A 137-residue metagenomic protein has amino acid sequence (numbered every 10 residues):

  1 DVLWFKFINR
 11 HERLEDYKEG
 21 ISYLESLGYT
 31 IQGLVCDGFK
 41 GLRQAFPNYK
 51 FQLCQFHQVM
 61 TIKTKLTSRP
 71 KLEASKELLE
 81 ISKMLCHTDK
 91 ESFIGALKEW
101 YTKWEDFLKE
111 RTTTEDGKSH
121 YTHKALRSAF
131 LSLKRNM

Functional and structural regions predicted by a protein language model:
D1-G33, K40, Q44, N136: RNase H-like nuclease fold core
V2, F51, L78, F130-M137: Generic preference for hydrophobic/aromatic residues in regular secondary structure cores
K6-H11, L42, C54-F56, I62 (+3 more regions): Generic hydrophobic secondary-structure signal
H11, N48-Y49, H57, H87 (+1 more regions): Histidine (H) residue identity feature
H11-E15, C36, F56, L72 (+2 more regions): Short, amphipathic alpha-helical segments
Y29-Q32, C36-F39, K83-M137: Acidic/histidine-rich catalytic cores and adjacent linkers of DNA breakage/strand-transfer/modification proteins
G33-S82: Conserved beta-strand -> loop -> alpha-helix junction used to position metal-binding or nucleic-acid-contacting
